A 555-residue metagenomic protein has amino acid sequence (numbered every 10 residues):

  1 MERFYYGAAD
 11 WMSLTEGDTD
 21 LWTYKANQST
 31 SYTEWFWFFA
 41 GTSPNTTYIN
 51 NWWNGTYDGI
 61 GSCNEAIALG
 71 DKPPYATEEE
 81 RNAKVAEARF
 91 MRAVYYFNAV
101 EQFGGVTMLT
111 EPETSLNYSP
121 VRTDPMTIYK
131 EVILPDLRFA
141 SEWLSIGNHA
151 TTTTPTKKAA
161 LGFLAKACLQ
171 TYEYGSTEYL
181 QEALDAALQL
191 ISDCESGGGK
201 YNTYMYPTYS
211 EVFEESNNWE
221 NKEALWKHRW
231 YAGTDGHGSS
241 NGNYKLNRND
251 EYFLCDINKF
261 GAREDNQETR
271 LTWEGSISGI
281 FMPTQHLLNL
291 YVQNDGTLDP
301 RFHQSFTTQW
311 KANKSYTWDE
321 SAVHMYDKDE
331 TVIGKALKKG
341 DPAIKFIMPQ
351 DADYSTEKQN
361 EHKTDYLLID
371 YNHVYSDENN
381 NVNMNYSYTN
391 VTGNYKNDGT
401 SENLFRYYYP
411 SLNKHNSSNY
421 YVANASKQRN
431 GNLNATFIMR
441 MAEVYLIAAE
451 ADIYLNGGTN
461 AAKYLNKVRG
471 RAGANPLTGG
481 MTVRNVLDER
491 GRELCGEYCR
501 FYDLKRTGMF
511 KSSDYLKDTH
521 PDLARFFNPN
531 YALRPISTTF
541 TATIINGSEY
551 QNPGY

Functional and structural regions predicted by a protein language model:
M1, T23-K25, S43, T56-Y57 (+5 more regions): Long, intrinsically disordered, low-complexity segments
M1-N27, S31, W35-F38, N50 (+6 more regions): Acidic, glycine-rich segments characteristic of secretory precursors and extracytoplasmic regions
M1-Q28, R138, L161, K166-E378: An aromatic- and glycine-enriched ligand-binding surface/loop that stacks and positions planar moieties
K25-F103, P120-E131, D136-T152, Y407-P410 (+1 more regions): Conserved, well-structured interaction surfaces
V85, R92, L164, T171 (+2 more regions): Structural register within alpha-helical repeat arrays
V100-E101, T107, N148, A167-S176 (+1 more regions): Short coil/turn linking the two alpha-helices of tandem helical-hairpin repeats
T308, A312-N466: C-terminal substrate/ligand-recognition segments
